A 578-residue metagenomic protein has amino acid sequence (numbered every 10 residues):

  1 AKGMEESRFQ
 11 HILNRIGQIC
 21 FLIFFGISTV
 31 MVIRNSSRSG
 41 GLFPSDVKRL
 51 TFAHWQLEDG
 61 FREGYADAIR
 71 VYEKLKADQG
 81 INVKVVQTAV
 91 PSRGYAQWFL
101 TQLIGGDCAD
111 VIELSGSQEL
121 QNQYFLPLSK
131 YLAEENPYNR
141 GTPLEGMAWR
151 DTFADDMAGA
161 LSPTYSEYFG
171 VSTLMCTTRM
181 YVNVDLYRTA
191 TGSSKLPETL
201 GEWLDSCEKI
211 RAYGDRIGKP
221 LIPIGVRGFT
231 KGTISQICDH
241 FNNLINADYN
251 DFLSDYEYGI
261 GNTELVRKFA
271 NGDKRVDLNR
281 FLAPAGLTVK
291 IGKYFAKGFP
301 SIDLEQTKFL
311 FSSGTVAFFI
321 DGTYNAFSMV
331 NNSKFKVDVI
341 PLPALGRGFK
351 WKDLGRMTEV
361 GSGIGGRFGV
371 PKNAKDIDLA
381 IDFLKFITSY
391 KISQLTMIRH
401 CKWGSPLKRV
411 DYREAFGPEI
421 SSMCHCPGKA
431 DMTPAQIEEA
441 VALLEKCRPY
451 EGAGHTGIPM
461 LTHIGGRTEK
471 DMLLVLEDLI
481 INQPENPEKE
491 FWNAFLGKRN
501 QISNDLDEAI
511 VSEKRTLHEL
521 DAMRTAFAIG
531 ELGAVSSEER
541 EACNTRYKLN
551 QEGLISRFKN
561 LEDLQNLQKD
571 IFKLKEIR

Functional and structural regions predicted by a protein language model:
G3-F21, S28-R34, G40-P44, L126 (+1 more regions): Conserved C-terminal helix/tail region of periplasmic/extracytoplasmic solute-binding proteins
D46-T51, W55-E119, L204, E305 (+1 more regions): Early extracytoplasmic/lumenal segment of secretory-pathway proteins
T51, G80-N82, R188-A190, N331-D411 (+1 more regions): Extracytoplasmic/periplasmic substrate-recognition and gating elements
G64, A283-L287, G322, K375-I387 (+1 more regions): Short amphipathic alpha-helical coupling segments at ligand-binding clamshell hinges and other catalytic/signaling
A77-V90, T191-K195, D273, V289-D303 (+1 more regions): A local structural motif
D110-E113, A317-D321, D338: Paired acidic/hydrophobic, glycine-rich loop segments that form the ligand-binding mouth/hinge of periplasmic-binding
G116-R179, I340, K350-D353: Hinge/lid segment of periplasmic solute-binding proteins
C207, Y249-S301: Glycine-centered hinge/linker elements that transmit conformational signals in sensory and ligand-binding systems
